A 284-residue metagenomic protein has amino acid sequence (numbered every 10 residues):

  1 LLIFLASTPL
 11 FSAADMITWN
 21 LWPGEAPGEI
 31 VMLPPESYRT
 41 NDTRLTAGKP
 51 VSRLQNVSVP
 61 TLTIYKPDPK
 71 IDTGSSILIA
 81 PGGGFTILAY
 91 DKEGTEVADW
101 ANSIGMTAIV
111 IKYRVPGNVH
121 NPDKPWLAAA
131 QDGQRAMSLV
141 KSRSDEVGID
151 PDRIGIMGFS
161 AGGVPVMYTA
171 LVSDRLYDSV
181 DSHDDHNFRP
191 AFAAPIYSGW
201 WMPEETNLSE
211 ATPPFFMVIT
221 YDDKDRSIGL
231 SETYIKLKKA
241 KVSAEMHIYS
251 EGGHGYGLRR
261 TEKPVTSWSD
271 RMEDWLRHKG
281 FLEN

Functional and structural regions predicted by a protein language model:
A14-I71: N-terminal cap/lid segment of alpha/beta-hydrolase-fold proteins
T73-G82: Short beta-strand element of the alpha/beta-hydrolase
A89-Y90, R114-G148, T261-V265: Catalytic nucleophile-loop/oxyanion-hole region of alpha/beta-hydrolase and closely related hydrolase-like folds
D91-I109: Short amphipathic alpha-helix adjacent to the substrate-entry channel of hydrolases
Q131-A211: Primarily recognizes the serine-hydrolase "nucleophile elbow" in alpha/beta-hydrolase and SGNH/GDSL folds
F216-I219: Short beta-strand/loop motif that positions the catalytic acidic residue of the alpha/beta-hydrolase fold
K224-S231: Conserved alpha/beta-hydrolase "acid-adjacent" motif
A240-N284: C-terminal catalytic histidine-bearing segment of alpha/beta-hydrolase fold enzymes
